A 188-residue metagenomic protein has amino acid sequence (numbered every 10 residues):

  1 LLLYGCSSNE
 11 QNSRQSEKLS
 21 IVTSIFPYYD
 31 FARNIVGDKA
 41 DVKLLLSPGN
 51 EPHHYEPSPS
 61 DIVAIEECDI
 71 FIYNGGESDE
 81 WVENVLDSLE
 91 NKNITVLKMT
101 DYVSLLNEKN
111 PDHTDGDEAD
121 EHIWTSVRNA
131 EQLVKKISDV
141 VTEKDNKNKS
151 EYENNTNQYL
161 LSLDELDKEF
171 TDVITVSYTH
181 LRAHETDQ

Functional and structural regions predicted by a protein language model:
Y4-R182: Extracytoplasmic metal-acquisition and chelation regions
H180, D187-Q188: Single conserved hydrophobic/aromatic residue that forms the stacking wall/gate of nucleotide- or nucleobase-binding
